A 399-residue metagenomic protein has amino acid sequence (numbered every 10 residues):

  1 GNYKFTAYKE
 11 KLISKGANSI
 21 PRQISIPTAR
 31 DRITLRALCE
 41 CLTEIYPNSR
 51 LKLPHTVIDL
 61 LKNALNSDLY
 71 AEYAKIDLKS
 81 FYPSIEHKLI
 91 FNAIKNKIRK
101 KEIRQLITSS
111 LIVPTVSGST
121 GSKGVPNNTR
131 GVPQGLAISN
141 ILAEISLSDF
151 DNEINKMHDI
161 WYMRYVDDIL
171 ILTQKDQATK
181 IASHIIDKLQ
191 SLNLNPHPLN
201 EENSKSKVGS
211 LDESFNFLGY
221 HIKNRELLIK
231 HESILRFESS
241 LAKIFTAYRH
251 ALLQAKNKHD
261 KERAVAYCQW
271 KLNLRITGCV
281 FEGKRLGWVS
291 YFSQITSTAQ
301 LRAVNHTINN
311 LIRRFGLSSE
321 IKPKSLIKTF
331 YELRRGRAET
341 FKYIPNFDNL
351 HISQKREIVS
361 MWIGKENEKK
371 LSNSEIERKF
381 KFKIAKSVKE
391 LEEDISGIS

Functional and structural regions predicted by a protein language model:
G1-S19, Q105-S122: Reverse-transcriptase-like RNA-dependent polymerase core
I20-R50, N128-N155: Conserved pre-motif C helix in the palm subdomain of viral-like polymerases
D31-C39, K88, Q105, N140 (+4 more regions): Non-catalytic, well-ordered alpha-helical scaffold segments
T34-E86: Active-site-proximal segment of RNA-dependent polymerases
L65-V166, L170-L192, K205-S214, S293: Conserved polymerase palm-domain catalytic core
W161-R164, L172-Q254: Polymerase palm active-site segment centered on the conserved acidic dipeptide of motif C
N216-S399: Active-site and adjacent loop segments of nucleotide-processing enzymes that use two-metal-ion phosphate chemistry
